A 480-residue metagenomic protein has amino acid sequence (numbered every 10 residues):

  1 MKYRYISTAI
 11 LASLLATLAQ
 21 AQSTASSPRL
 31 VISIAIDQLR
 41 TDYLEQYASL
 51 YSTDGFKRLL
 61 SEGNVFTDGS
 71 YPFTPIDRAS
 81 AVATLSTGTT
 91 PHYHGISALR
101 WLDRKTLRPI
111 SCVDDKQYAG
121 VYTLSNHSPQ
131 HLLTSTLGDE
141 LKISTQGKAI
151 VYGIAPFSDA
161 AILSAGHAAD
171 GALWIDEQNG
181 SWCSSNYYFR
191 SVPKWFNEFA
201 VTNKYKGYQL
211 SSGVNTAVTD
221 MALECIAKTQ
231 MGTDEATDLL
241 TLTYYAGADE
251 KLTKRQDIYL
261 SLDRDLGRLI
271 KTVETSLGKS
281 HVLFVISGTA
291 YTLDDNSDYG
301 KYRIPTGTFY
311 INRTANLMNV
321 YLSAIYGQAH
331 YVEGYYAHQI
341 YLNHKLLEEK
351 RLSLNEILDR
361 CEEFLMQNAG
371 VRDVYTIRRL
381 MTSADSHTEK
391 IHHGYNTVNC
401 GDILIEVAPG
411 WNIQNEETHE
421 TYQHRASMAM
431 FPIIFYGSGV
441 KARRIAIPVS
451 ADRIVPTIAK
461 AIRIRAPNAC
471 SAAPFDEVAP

Functional and structural regions predicted by a protein language model:
S7-T17: Bacterial N-terminal signal peptides
Q22-N64, C470: Active-site-proximal N-terminal segment of extracellular/periplasmic enzymes that hydrolyze or transfer
L44-Y93, I150-Y152: Short, structured active-site-proximal loop/turn typified by the sulfatase FGly-forming signature C/S-X-P-X-R
Y51, D77, L99-N126, H167 (+3 more regions): Secreted, luminal/periplasmic, and some membrane-associated catalytic domains that remodel anionic oxygen-ester
K57, T134-I143, A337-Y375, G439 (+1 more regions): Non-catalytic, well-ordered alpha-helical segments in soluble enzyme domains
T89-T90, G95-A236, Y244-D249, E363 (+2 more regions): His/Asp/Glu-rich, glycine-adjacent segments that coordinate divalent cations and/or stabilize oxyanion chemistry on
Q209-D234, G247-V282, L358-R360, I458: A long, amphipathic alpha-helix that forms part of the scaffold/cap immediately adjacent to metal-dependent active
N312-L352, H419-I462, D476-P480: Substrate-binding rim/cap in mid-to-C-terminal beta-strand-loop elements of soluble/periplasmic
